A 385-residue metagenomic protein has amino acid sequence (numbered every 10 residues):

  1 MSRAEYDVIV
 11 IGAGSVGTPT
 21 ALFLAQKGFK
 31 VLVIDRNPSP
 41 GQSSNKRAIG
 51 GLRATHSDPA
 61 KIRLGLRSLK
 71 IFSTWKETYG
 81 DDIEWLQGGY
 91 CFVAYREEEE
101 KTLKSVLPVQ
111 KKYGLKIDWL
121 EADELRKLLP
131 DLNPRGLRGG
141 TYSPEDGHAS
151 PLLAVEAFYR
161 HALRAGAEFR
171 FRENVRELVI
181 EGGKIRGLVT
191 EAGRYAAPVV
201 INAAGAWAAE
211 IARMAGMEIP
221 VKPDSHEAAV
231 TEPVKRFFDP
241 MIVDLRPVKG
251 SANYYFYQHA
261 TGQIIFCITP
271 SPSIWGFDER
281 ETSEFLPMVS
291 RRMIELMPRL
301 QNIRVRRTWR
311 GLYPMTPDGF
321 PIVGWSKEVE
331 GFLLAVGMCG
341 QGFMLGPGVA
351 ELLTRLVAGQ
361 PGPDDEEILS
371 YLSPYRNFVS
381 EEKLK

Functional and structural regions predicted by a protein language model:
A4-Y6, V189-V199: Core beta-strand elements of the Rossmann-like FAD/NAD(P) dinucleotide-binding domain in flavoenzyme oxidoreductases
V8-L32: N-terminal Rossmann-like FAD-binding beta1-loop-alpha1 element of flavoenzymes
L22-Q26, N45, L52, T74 (+4 more regions): Active-site substrate-recognition segment that forms the wall of the catalytic cavity or substrate channel
A25-N45: Glycine-rich FAD pyrophosphate-binding loop
I49-L128, N253-Y255, I274-W275, E284 (+1 more regions): Dinucleotide-binding Rossmann-like beta1-alpha1 core, especially the glycine-rich loop that anchors the ADP
T74, L86, A94-A165, R170-F171 (+3 more regions): Flavin (FAD/FMN) cofactor-binding and adjacent substrate-gating region of FAD-dependent oxidoreductase domains
I294-K385: C-terminal catalytic lobe of FAD-dependent flavoproteins
